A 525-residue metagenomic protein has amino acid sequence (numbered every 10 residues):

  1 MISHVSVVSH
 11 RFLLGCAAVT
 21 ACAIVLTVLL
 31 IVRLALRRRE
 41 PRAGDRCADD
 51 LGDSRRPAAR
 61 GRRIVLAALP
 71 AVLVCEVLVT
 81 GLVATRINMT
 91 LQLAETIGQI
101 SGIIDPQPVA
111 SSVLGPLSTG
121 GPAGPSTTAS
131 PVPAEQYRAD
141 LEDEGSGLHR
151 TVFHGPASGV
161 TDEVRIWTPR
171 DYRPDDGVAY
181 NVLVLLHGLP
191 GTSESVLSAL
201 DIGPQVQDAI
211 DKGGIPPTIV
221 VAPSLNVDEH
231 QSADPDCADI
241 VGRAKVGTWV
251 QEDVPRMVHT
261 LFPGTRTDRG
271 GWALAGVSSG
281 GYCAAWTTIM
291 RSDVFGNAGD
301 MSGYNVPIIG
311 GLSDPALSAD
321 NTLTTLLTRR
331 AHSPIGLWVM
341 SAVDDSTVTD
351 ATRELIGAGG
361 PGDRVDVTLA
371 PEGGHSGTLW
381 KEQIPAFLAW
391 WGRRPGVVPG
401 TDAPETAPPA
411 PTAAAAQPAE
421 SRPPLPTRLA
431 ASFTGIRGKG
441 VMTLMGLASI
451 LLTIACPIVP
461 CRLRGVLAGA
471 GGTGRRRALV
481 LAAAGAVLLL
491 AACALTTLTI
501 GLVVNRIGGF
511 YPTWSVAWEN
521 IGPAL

Functional and structural regions predicted by a protein language model:
M1-L525: Non-catalytic cap/lid and distal C-terminal segments of serine-dependent acyl enzymes
